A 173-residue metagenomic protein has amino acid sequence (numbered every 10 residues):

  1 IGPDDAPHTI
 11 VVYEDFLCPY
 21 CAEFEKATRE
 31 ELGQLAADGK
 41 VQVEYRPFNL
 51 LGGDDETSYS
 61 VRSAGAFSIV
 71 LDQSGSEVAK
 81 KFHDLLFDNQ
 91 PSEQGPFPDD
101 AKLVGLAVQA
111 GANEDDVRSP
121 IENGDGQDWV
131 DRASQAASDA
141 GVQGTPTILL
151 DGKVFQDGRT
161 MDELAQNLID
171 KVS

Functional and structural regions predicted by a protein language model:
I1-D55, S134, D170-S173: Extracytoplasmic thiol/disulfide redox context detector
P7-T9, G39-Q42, S76-A79, A112-E114 (+1 more regions): Loop/turn elements at helix/coil->beta-strand transitions in domains of secreted/extracellular proteins
Y13-F16, A27, Q73, G124 (+1 more regions): Residue-level signal for short amphipathic helical patches enriched in basic/charged and nearby hydrophobic residues
F16-C18, F87-Q90, R118-S119: A short, structure-level motif marking secondary-structure boundaries and short turns
C21, E25, D55-S63, D72-A79 (+5 more regions): Solvent-exposed, acidic/flexible segments
E23-K26, G33, A37-K40, S68-G75 (+5 more regions): Sec-exported extracytoplasmic/periplasmic mature domains
L35-F67, S76-G105: Structural microenvironment flanking redox-active thiols in thiol-disulfide oxidoreductases
G105-S173: C-terminal cap of thioredoxin/glutaredoxin-like
